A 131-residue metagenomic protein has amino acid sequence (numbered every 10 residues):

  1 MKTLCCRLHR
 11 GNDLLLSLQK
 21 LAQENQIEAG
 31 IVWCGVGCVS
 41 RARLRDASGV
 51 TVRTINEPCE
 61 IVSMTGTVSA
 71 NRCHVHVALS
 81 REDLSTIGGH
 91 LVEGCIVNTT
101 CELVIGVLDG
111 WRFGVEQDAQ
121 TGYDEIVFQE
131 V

Functional and structural regions predicted by a protein language model:
M1-H74, L79-V131: N-terminal intrinsically disordered, cationic/polar leader segments that include organellar targeting peptides
